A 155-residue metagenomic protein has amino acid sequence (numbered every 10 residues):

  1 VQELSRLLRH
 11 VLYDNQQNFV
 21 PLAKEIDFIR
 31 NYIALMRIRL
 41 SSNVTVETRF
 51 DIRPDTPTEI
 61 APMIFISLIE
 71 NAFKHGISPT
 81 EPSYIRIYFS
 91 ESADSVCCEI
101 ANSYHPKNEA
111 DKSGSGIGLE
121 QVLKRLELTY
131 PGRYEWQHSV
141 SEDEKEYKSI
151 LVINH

Functional and structural regions predicted by a protein language model:
V1-S141, E146-V152: Two-component histidine phosphotransfer core
